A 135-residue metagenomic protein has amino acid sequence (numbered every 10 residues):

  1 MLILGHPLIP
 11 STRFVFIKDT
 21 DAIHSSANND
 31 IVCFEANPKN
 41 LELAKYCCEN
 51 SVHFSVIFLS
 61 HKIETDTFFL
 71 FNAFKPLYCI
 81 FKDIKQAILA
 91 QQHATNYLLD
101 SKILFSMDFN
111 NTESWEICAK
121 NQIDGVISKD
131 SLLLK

Functional and structural regions predicted by a protein language model:
M1-L77: Conserved N-terminal beta1-alpha1 strand-loop-helix module at the mouth
L2-F14, K18-D21, T112-K135: C-terminal alpha-helical cap/extension of soluble enzyme domains
S11, S25-S26, S51, S55 (+6 more regions): Generic serine detector
D19-D21, D30, D66, D83 (+4 more regions): Acidic-enriched, low-complexity/disordered segments with a strong bias for Aspartate over Glutamate
A36-P38, F58-I63, Y78-I84, I103-T112 (+1 more regions): Glycine-rich beta-to-alpha transition loops that act as phosphate-gripper elements at the mouths of alpha/beta enzyme
P38-E42, L77, T95-N96, K120 (+1 more regions): Alpha-helical scaffold segments
E49-F54, F69-Y78, H93-F105, N121-V126: Glycine-enriched alpha-helix->loop->beta-strand junction motifs that scaffold or abut catalytic
D66-F69, I84-A94, N110-D124, L134: Catalytic cores of alpha/beta
